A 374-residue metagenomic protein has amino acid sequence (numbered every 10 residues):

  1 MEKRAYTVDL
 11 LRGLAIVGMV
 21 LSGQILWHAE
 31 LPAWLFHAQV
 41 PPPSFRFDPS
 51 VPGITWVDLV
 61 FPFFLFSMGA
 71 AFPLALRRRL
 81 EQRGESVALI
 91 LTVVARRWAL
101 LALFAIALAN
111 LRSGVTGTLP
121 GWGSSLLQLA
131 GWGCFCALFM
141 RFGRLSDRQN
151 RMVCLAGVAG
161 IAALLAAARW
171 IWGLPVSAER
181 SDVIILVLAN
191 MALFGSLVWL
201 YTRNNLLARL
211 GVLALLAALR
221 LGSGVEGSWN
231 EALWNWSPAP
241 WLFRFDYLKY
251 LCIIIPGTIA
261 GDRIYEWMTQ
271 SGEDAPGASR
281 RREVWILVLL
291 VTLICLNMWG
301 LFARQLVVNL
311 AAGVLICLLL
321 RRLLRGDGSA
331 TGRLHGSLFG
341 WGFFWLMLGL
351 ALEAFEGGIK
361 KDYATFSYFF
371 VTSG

Functional and structural regions predicted by a protein language model:
M1-G374: Alpha-helical transmembrane segments and their immediate juxtamembrane cytosolic regions
